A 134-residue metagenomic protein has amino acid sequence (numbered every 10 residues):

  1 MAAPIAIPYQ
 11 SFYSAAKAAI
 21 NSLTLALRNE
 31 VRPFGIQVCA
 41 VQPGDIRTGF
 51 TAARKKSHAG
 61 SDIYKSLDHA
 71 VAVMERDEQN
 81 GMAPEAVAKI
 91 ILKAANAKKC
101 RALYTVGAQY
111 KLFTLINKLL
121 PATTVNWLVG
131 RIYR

Functional and structural regions predicted by a protein language model:
M1-I5, D45: Active-site segment of SDR-like NAD(P)-dependent oxidoreductases
I5, A26-Q37: Active-site-adjacent segment of SDR/Rossmann-fold oxidoreductases
I5-S11: Active-site loop immediately N-terminal to the catalytic Tyr-X3-Lys motif of short-chain dehydrogenase/reductase
S11, A19-S22: Conserved cofactor-binding/catalytic machinery of classical short-chain dehydrogenase/reductase
A16: Active-site helix of classical SDR
R32-E78: C-terminal beta-strand-loop-alpha-helix "lid" module of Rossmann-like NAD(P)-dependent dehydrogenases
H58-R134: C-terminal tail/cap regions
